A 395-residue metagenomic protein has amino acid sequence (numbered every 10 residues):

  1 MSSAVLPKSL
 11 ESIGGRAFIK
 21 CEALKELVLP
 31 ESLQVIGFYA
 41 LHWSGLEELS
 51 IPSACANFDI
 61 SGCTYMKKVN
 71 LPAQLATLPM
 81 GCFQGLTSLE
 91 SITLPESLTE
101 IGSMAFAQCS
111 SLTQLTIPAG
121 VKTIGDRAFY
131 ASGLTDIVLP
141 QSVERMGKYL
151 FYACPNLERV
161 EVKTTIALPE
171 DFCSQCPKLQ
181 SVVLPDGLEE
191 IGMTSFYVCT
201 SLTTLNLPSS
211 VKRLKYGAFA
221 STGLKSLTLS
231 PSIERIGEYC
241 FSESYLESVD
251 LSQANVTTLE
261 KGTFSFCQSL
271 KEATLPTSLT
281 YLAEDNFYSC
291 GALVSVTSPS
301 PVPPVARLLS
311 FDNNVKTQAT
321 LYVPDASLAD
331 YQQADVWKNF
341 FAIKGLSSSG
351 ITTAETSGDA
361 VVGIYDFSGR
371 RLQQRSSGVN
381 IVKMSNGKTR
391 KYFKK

Functional and structural regions predicted by a protein language model:
M1-S12, E22-V35, S44-A56, T64-T77 (+12 more regions): Structural signature of tandem-repeat unit edges
G14-I19, G37-A40, D59, P79-C82 (+10 more regions): Consensus positions within tandem repeat domains that build extended binding/scaffold surfaces
L86, Q333-S349: A recurrent domain-boundary module in secreted/ectodomain proteins
G120, S376-N380: A glycine-anchored, Pro-Gly-centered beta-turn/N-cap motif
L308-N313, A329-F340: Short, aromatic/basic amphipathic alpha-helical patches
G345-R371: Residue-level detector of functionally pivotal "anchor" positions at catalytic/ligand-binding pockets or at interdomain
I381-K395: C-terminal tail/sorting-segment detector
